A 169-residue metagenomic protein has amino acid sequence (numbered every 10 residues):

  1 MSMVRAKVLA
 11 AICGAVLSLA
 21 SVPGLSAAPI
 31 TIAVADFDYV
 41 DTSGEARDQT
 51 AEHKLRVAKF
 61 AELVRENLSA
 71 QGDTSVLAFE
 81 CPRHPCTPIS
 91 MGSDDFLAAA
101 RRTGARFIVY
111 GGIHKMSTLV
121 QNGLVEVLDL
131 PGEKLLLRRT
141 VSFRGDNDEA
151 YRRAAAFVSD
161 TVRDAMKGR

Functional and structural regions predicted by a protein language model:
M1-R5: N-terminal secretory signal peptides that target proteins for export/translocation
L9-A11, F60, F157: General helical structural elements
A10-G24: Bacterial N-terminal signal peptides
A27-T42, E62, N67-T74, L97-R102 (+2 more regions): C-terminal/domain-edge helix-coil "capping" segments
A35-A51, F79: Acidic/histidine-rich, surface-exposed loop or edge segments in extracytoplasmic proteins
G44-A46, I89, Q121: Short, well-ordered secondary-structure micro-motifs
E52-K59: A short acidic, glycine-rich active-site loop that binds or catalyzes chemistry on phosphate/adenosine moieties
S69-Y110: Short, solvent-exposed, polar/charged sequence segments at loop or secondary-structure edges
